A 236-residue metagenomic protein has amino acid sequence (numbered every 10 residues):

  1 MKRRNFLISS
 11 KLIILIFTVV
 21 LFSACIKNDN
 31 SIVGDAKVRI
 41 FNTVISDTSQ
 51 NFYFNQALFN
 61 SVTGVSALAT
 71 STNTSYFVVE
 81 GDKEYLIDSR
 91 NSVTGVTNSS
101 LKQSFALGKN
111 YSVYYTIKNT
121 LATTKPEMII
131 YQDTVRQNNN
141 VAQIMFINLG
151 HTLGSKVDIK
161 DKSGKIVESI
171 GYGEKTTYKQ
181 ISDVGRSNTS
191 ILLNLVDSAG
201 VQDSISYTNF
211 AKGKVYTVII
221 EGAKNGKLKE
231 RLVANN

Functional and structural regions predicted by a protein language model:
K2-I13: Bacterial N-terminal signal peptides that target proteins for export
V20-A24: C-terminal motif of bacterial Sec signal peptides marking the signal peptidase cleavage site
C25-N236: Intrinsically disordered, low-complexity polar regions and short flexible loop motifs
